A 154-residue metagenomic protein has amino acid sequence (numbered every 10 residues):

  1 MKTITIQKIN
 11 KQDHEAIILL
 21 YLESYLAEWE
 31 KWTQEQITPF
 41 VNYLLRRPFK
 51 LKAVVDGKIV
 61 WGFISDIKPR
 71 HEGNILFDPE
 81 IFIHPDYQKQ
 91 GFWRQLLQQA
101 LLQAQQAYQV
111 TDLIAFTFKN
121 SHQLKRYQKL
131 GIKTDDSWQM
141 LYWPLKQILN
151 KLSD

Functional and structural regions predicted by a protein language model:
T3-L19: A short beta-loop-alpha structural element at the N-terminal edge of CoA-dependent acyl/N-acetyltransferase catalytic
K11, L19-N74, P79, H84 (+1 more regions): Acetyl-CoA-dependent GNAT
L20-S24, Q103, R126, L130: Alpha-helical interaction/dimerization surfaces of two-component signaling modules
I83, K89-L102, K129: Conserved acetyl-CoA-binding loop-helix of GNAT-fold acetyltransferases
R94, F118-S137: Conserved active-site alpha-helix within GNAT-family acetyltransferase domains
Q105-T117: Conserved GNAT acetyl-CoA-binding A-motif
I114-L124, Y142-L145: Conserved beta-strand-loop-alpha-helix junction that forms the acyl-donor binding cleft
K129-D154: Terminal substrate-recognition subdomain of acyl/acetyltransferases
